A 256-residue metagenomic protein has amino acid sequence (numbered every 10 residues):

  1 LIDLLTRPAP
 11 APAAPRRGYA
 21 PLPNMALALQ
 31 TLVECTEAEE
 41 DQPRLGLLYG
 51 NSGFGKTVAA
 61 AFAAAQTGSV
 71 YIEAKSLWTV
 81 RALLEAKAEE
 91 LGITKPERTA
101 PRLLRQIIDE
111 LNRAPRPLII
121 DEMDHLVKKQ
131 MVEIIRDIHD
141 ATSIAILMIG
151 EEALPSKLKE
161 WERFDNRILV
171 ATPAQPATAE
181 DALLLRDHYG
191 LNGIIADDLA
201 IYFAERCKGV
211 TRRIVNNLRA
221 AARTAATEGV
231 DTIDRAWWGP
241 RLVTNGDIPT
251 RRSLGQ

Functional and structural regions predicted by a protein language model:
L1-L27, G53, T57-A61, R163 (+1 more regions): C-terminal alpha-helical "lid" subdomain
M25-E40: Pre-Walker A adenine-sensing motif
A38-A61: Walker A/P-loop nucleotide-binding motif
G46, A64-S76: Conserved catalytic segments around the Walker B and adjacent sensor/switch elements of P-loop NTPase domains
G46-S52, I138-E162: Sensor-1/coupling segment of RecA-like P-loop NTPase cores
G68-S69, K159-P176: A short helix-turn-beta junction within AAA+ P-loop NTPase domains corresponding to the substrate/partner-engaging
T79-E85, T94-A141, A145, K157 (+5 more regions): Mid-core helix/loop region of P-loop NTP-binding domains shared across ATPases and GTPases
A88-L91, A114, R163-N166: Short, hinge-like loop/turn segments at secondary-structure boundaries
